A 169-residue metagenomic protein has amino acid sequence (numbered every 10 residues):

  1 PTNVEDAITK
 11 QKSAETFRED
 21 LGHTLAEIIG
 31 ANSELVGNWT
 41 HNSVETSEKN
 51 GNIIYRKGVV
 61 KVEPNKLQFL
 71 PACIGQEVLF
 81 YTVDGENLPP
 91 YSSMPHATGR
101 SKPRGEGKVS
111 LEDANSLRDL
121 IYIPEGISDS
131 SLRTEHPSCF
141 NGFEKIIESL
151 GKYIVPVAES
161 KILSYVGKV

Functional and structural regions predicted by a protein language model:
P1-V169: Domain-length cofactor-binding catalytic modules of enzymes
